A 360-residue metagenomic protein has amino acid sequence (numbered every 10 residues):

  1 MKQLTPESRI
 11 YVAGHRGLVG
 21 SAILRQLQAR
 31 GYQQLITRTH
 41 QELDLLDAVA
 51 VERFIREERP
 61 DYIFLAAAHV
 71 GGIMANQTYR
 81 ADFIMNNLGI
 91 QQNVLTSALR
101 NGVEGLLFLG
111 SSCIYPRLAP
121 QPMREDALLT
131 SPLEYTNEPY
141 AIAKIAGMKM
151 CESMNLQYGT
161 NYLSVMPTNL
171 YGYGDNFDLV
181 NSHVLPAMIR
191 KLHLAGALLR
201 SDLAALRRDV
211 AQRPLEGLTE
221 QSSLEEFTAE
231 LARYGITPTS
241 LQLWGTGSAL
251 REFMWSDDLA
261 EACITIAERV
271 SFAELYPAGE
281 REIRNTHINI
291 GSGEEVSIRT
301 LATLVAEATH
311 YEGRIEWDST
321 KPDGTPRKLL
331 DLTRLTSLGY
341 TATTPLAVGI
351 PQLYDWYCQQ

Functional and structural regions predicted by a protein language model:
P6, Q92-N137, L163, N176: Conserved Rossmann-fold NAD(P)-dependent oxidoreductase catalytic core, especially the SDR/UDP-sugar
A13, R38, I63-H69, L106-S111 (+1 more regions): SDR active-site strand-loop-helix element
A13-L18, A22-R30, L194-Q360: C-terminal substrate-binding subdomain of Rossmann-fold SDR/epimerase-dehydratase oxidoreductases
Q28-R53: Adenosine-cofactor binding site in Rossmann-like domains, unifying the SAM/SAH pocket of S-adenosylmethionine-dependent
A48-L88, R100: NAD(P)H-binding glycine-rich loop region in Rossmannoid oxidoreductase-like domains and their noncatalytic homologs
V70-G71, S112-P120, T168-Y171: Active-site segment of SDR-like NAD(P)-dependent oxidoreductases
I84, L88, T136-M148, D178-P186 (+2 more regions): Short-chain dehydrogenase/reductase
Y135-T168, V184-R200, A204: Active-site Tyr-X1-5-Lys
